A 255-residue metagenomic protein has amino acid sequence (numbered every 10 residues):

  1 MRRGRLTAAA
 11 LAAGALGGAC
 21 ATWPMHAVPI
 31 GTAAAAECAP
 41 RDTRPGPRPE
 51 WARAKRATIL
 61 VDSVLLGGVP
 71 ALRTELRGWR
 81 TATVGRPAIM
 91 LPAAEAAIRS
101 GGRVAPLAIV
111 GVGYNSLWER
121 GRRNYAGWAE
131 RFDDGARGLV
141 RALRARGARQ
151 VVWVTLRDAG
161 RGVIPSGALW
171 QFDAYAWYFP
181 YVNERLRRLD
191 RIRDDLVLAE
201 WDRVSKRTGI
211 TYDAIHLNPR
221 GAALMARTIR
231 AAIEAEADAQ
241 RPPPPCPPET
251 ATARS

Functional and structural regions predicted by a protein language model:
M1-T58, E236-S255: N-terminal secretory targeting modules
E37-D134: Conserved SGNH/GDSL esterase-like catalytic core that processes O-acyl groups on lipids and polysaccharides
I59, G67, A71, A93 (+6 more regions): Extracytoplasmic/secreted proteins, especially bacterial periplasmic and envelope-associated proteins
G67-G68, L117-Y125, R161-S166, K206-Y212: Extracytoplasmic/secreted cell-surface and envelope-processing proteins
R77, G102, G113, R141-A148 (+3 more regions): Sec-exported extracytoplasmic/periplasmic mature domains
A94, I210-S255: Histidine-centered active-site loop/cap adjacent to the catalytic His in serine esterases/O-acetyl transfer systems
G111-L117, A142-A176: Active-site segments of SGNH/GDSL-like serine hydrolases that catalyze O-acetyl group transfer/hydrolysis on lipids
G160-E200, P219: Substrate-gating cap/lid alpha-helix
